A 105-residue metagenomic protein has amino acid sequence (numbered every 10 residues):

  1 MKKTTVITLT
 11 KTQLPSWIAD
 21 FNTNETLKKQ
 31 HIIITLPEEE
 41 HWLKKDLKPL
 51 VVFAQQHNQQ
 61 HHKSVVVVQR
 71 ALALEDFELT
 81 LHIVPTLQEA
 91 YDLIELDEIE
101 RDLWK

Functional and structural regions predicted by a protein language model:
K2-K105: Amphipathic, Lys/Arg-enriched alpha-helical "gate/interface" segment within cytosolic domains that mediates
